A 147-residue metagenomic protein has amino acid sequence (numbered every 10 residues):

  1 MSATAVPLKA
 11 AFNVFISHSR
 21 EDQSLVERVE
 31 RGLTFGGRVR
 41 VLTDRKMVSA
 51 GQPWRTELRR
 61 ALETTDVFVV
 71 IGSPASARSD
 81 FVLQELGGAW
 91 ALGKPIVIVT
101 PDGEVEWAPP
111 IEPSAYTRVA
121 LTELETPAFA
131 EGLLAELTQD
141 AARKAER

Functional and structural regions predicted by a protein language model:
M1-I71, W90-K94, D102, L133-R147: Conserved N-terminal substructure of TIR/SEFIR domains
E21, S49-A50, S76-R78, E125: Glycine-/small-residue-rich active-site loops that bind phosphorylated ligands and cofactors
E27-E30, F81-Q84, P110-I111: Short amphipathic alpha-helical segments
G51-R55, L83, P127: Structural motif corresponding to alpha-helix initiation and N-cap regions
P74-K94, E106-W107: Conserved TIR/SEFIR loop-to-helix hotspot centered on a Trp-containing motif with a nearby acidic residue
E104-Y116: Glycine-rich, charge-decorated loop segments at or immediately adjacent to ligand/cofactor-binding or catalytic sites
R118-L124: Short acidic-hydrophobic, aromatic-tinged amphipathic segments that line or gate anion-handling sites
T126-L134: Short, amphipathic alpha-helical "lid/cap" segments that border enzyme active or binding sites
